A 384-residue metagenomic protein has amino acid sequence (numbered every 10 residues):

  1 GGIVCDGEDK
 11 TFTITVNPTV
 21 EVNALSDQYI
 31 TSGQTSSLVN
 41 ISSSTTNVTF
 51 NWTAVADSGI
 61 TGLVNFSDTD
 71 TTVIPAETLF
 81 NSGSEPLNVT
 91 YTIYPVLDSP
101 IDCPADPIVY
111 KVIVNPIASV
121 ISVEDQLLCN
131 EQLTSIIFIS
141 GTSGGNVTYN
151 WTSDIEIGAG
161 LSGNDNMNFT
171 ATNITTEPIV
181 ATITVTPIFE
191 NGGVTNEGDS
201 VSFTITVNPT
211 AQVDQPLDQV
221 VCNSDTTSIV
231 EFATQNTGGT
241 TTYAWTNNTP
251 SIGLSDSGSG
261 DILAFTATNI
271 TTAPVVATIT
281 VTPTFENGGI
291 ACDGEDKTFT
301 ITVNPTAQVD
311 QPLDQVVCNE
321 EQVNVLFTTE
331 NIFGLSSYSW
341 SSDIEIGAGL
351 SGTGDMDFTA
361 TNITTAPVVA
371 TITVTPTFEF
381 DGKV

Functional and structural regions predicted by a protein language model:
G1-V384: Extracellular low-complexity Ser/Thr/Asn/Gly-rich intrinsically disordered segments
